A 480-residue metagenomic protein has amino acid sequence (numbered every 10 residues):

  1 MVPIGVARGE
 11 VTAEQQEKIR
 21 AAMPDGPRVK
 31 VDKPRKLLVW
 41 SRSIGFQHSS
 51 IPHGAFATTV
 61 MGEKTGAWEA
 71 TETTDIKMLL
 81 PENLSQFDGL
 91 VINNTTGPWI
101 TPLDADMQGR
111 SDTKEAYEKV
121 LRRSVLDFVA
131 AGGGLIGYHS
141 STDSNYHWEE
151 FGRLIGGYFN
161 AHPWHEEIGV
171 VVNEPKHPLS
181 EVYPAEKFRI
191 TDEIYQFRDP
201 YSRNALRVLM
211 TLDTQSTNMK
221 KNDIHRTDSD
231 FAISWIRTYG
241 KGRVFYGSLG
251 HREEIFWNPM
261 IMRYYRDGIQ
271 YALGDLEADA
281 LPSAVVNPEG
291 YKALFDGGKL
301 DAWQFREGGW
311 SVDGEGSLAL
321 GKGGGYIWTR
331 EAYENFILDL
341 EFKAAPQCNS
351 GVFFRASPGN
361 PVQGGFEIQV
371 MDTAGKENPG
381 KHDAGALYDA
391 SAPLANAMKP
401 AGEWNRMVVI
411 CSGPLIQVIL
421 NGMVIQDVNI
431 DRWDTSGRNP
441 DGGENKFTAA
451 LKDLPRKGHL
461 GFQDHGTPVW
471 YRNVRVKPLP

Functional and structural regions predicted by a protein language model:
V2-D32, P52, E63-T65, T74 (+3 more regions): Extracellular ligand-binding/catalytic regions of CAZymes and related secreted enzymes and adhesion modules
E14-A22, G157-G240: Catalytic beta-strand/loop cores that center a nucleophilic Ser/Cys/Thr and support acyl-enzyme chemistry
P34-G45: Short beta-strand segments enriched in small/hydrophobic residues
L37, L84-N145, K241: Short alpha-beta junction capping motif
S43-F46, I76-M78, T95-W99, L135 (+7 more regions): Solvent-exposed loop/turn segments at secondary-structure junctions within structured extracellular/periplasmic domains
I44-F56: Glycine- and acidic-residue-enriched helix-capping/strand-helix junction motifs
G66-L80: A short, well-structured beta->alpha microelement
F151-R153, G157-E166, V170-V172, F188-R189 (+2 more regions): Carbohydrate-interacting regions of secretory-pathway proteins
